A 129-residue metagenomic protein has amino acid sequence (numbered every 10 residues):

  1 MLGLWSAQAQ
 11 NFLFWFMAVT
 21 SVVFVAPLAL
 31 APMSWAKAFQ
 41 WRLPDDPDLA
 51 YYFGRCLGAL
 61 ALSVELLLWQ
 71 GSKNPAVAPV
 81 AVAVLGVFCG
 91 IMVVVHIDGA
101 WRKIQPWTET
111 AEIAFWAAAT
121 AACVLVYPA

Functional and structural regions predicted by a protein language model:
M1-S21, L43: Cytosolic juxtamembrane helix and N-cap/initiation of the first transmembrane helix
T20-D45: Hydrophobic transmembrane helix segments
V22-F24, L28, L49-S72, V84-I91: Core segments of alpha-helical transmembrane spans in multipass integral membrane proteins
Q40-L49, Q70-V80, G99-R102: Short juxtamembrane and helix-loop transition motifs at transmembrane-helix boundaries in membrane proteins
L43-G58, V82, Q105-F115: Juxtamembrane helix-loop boundaries in multi-pass membrane proteins
S63-L68, T120-A129: Hydrophobic alpha-helical transmembrane segments in multi-pass integral membrane proteins
A76, V94-T110, Y127-A129: Membrane-helix boundary connector in multi-pass membrane proteins
V82-H96, A114-A122: Hydrophobic alpha-helical membrane segments
